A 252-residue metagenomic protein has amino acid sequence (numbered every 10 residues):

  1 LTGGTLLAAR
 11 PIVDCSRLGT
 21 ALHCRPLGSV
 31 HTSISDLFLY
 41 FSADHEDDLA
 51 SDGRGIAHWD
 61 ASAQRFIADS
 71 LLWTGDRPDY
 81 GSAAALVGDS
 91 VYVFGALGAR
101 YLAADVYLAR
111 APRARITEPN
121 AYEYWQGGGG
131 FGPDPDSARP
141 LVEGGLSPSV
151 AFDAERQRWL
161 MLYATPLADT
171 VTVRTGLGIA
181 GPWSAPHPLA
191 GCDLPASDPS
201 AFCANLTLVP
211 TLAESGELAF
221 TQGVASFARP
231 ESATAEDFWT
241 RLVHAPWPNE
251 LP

Functional and structural regions predicted by a protein language model:
L1-T20, H31-D76, V87-G88, Y92-G145 (+3 more regions): Beta-rich carbohydrate-recognition and catalytic domains
L18-V30, Y80-A84, L146-S149, A204-P210: Beta-propeller and closely related beta-sheet repeat lectin domains
W183-A185, F202-C203, T207: Catalytic cores of extracellular degradative/oxidative enzymes
